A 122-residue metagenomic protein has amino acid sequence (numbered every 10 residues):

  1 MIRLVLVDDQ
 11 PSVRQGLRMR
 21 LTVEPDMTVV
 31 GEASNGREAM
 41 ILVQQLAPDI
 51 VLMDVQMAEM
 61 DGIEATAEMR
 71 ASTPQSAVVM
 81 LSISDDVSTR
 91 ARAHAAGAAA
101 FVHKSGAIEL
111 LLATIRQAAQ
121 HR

Functional and structural regions predicted by a protein language model:
D8, D54, S82: Active-site residues of response regulator receiver
E32-I50: Acidic, metal-coordinating helix/loop segments flanking the phosphotransfer/catalytic sites of two-component signaling
N35-E38, M60-E64: Acidic catalytic/metal-coordinating carboxylates
I41, I63-P74: Short amphipathic alpha-helix used as the core "switch/output" element in two-component signaling
A58, D86: The feature encodes the CheY-like receiver
Q75-D85: A short, hydrophobic beta-strand element within the central beta-sheet of small alpha/beta folds
S88, G106-A119: C-terminal output helix
